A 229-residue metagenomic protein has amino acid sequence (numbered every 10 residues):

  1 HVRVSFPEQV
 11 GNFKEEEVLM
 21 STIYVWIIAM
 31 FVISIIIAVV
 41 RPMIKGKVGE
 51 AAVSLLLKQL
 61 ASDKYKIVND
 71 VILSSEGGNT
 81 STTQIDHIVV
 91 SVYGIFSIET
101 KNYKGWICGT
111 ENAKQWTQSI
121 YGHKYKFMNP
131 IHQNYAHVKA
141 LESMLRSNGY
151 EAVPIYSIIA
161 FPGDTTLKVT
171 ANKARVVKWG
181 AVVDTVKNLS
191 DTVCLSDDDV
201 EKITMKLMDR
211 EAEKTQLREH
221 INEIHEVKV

Functional and structural regions predicted by a protein language model:
H1-L19: Short, Lys/Arg-enriched N-terminal segments with co-localized hydrophobic residues within the first ~10-30 amino acids
F13-T83, V90-I95, K104-W106, Q115 (+1 more regions): Surface-exposed interaction regions that form or flank ligand-binding interfaces
C108-T110: Acidic/histidine-enriched active-site and ligand-binding environments that engage anionic O-linkages
